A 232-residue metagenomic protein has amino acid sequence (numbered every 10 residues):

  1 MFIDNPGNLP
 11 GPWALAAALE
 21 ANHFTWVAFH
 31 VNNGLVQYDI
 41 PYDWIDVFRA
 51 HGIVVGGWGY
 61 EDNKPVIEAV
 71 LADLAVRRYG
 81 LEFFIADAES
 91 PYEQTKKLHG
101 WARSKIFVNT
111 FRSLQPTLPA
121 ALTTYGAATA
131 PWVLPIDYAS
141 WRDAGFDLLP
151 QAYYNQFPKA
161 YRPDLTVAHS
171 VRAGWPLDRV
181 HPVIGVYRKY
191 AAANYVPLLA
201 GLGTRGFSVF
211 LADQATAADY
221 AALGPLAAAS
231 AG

Functional and structural regions predicted by a protein language model:
M1-G232: Glycan-processing catalytic domains of CAZymes
